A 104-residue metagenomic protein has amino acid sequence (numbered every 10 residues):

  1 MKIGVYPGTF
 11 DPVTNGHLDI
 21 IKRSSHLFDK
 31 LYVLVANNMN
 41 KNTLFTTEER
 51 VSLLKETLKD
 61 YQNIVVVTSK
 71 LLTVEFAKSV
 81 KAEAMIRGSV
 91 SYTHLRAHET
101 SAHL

Functional and structural regions predicted by a protein language model:
G4-N15: Short, glycine-rich nucleotide/cofactor-binding loops
Y6, V33, R87: Redox-cofactor binding/interface segments in oxidoreductases and associated redox assembly factors
L18-T73: Short, surface-exposed acidic-centric catalytic microdomains
L44, E56, K81-A82, A102: Flexible, compositionally biased loop and terminal segments
A84-Y92: Acidic beta-strand-to-loop metal/phosphate-binding motif
T93-T100: Conserved small/polar residues in nucleotide/adenosyl-binding loops
